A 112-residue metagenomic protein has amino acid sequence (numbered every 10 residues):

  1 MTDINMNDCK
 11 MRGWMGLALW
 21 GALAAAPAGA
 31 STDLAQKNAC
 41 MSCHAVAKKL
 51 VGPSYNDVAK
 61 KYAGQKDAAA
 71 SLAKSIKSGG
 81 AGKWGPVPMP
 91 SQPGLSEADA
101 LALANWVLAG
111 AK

Functional and structural regions predicted by a protein language model:
M1-R12: N-terminal secretory signal peptides that target proteins for export/translocation
K10-W20: Sec-dependent signal peptide recognition, specifically the positively charged N-region followed immediately by
L23-P27: N-terminal signal peptide c-region/cleavage motif recognized by signal peptidases
G29-V46: Sequence/structural segment immediately N-terminal to covalent heme-attachment motifs in c-type and related
S42, V51-Y62, K74-A104: Axial heme c-ligation environment in periplasmic c-type cytochrome domains
A111-K112: Short, solvent-exposed mixed-charge patches
